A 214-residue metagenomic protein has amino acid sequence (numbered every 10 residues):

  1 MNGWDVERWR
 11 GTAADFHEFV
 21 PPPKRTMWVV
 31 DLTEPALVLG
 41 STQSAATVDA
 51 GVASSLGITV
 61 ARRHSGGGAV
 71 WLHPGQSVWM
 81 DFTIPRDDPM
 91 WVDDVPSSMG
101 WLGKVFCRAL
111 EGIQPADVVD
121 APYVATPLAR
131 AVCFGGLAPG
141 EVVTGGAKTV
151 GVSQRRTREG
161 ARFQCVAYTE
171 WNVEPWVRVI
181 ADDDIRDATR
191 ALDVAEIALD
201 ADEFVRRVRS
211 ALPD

Functional and structural regions predicted by a protein language model:
M1-S55, R62-R63, A69, A129 (+2 more regions): Active-site loop/lid in soluble adenylation, ligation, and acyl-transfer enzymes
T33, P74, T144-G146, T157-R158: Short acidic-glycine loop/turn motifs at beta-strand connectors
S41-Q43, F82-R86, F106, S153 (+1 more regions): Short, structured patches in soluble enzyme cores that scaffold and shape functional sites
A45-D94: A glycine-rich, hydrophobic loop/mini-helix early in the fold
D81-M99, R190-L199: Short histidine-centered catalytic/ligand-binding loop motif
G103-V132, R155-D214: Long, positively charged amphipathic alpha-helical accessory segments at protein N-termini or as interdomain linkers
G135-Q154: Aromatic/basic-lined ligand-recognition segments that form π-stacking hydrophobic pockets flanked by Lys/Arg to engage
